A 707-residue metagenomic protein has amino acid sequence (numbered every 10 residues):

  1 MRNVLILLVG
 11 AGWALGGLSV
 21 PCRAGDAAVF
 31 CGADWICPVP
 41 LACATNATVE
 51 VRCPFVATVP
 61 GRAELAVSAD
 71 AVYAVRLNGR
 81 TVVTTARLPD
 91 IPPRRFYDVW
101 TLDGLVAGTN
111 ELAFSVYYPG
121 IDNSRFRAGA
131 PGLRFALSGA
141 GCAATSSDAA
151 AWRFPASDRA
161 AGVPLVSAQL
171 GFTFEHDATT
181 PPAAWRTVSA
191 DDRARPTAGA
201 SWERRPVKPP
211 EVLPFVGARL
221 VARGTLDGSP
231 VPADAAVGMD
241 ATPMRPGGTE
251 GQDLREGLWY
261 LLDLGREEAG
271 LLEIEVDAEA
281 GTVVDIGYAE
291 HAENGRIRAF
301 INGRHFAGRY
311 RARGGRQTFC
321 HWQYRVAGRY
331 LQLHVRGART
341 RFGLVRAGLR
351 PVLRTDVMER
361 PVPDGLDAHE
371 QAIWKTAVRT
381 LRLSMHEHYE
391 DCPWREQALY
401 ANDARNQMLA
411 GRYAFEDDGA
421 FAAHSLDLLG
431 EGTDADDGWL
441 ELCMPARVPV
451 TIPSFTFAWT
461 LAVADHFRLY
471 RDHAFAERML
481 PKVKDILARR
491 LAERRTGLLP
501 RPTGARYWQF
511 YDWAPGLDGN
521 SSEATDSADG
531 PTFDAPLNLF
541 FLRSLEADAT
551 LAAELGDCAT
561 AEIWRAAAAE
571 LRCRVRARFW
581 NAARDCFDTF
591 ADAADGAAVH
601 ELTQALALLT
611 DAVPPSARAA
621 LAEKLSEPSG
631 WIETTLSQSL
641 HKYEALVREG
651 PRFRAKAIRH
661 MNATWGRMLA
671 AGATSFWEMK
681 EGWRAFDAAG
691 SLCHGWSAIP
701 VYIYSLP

Functional and structural regions predicted by a protein language model:
V4-G17: Bacterial N-terminal signal peptides
A14-A27: Boundary at the C-terminal end of the N-terminal hydrophobic targeting segment
G16-L18, D177, D234, I301 (+2 more regions): Residues at secondary-structure transition points
G25-D391, D403, D417-A423, L429 (+4 more regions): Extracellular/oxidizing-compartment recognition motifs
E396: Phosphate-binding glycine-rich loops and their immediate beta-loop-alpha structural context
L399-P707: Active-site core of glycosidic bond-cleaving carbohydrate-active enzymes
